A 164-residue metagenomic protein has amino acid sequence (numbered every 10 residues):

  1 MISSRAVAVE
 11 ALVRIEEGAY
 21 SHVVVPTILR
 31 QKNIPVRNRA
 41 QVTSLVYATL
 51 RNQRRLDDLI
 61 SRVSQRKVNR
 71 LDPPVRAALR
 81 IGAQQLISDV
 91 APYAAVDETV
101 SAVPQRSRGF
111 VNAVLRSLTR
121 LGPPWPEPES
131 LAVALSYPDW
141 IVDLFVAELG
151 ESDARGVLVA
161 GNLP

Functional and structural regions predicted by a protein language model:
M1-P164: Class I Rossmann-like S-adenosyl-L-methionine
